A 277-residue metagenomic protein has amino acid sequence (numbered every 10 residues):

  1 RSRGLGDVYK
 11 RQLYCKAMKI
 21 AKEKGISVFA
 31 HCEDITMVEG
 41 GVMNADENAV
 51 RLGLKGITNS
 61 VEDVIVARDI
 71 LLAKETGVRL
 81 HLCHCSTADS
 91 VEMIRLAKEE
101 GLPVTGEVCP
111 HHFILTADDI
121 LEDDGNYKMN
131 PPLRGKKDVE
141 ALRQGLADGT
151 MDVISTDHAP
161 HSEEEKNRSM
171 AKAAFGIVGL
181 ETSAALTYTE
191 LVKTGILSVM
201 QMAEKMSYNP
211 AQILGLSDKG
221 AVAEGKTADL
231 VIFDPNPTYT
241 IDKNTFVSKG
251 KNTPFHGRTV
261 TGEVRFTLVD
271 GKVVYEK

Functional and structural regions predicted by a protein language model:
S2-Y9: Short, small-residue-biased leader/transition segments that mark boundaries at the very start of proteins
G6, C109-H111, I177: Short, acidic/turn-prone active-site loops that include or flank metal/cofactor- and phosphate-binding residues
K10-I154: Histidine/acidic residue-rich metal-binding segments in metalloenzymes
L13, G179-S183, V247: Short acidic-hydrophobic sequence patches enriched in Asp/Glu that either
D34, T87, P110, P160 (+2 more regions): Short, glycine/acidic-enriched loop or turn micro-motifs at the edges of active sites
V38, V91, I114, S162-E164 (+2 more regions): Glycine/Thr-rich phosphate-binding loops of Rossmann-like dinucleotide-binding domains
R51-R79, N126, G145-D148, D152-I154 (+1 more regions): His/Asp/Glu-enriched, well-ordered alpha-helical/loop segment that forms or immediately abuts the divalent-metal
S169-K172, E224-E276: C-terminal cap of metal-dependent C-N hydrolases
